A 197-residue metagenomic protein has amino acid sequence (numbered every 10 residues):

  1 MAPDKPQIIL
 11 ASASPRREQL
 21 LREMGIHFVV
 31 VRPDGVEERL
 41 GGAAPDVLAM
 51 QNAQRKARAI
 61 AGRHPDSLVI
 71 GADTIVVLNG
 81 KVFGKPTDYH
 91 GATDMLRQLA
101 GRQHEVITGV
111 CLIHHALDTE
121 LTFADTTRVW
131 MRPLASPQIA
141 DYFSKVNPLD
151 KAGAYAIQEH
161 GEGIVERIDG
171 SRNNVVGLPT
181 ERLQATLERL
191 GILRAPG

Functional and structural regions predicted by a protein language model:
A2-I9, A44-G197: Anionic-ligand binding patches
P3-I26: N-terminal beta1-alpha1 ligand-phosphate binding loop
A13, P33, H115: Cofactor-binding loop segments of dinucleotide-utilizing enzymes, especially the Rossmann-like FAD- and NAD(P)+-binding
Q19-E23, L40, G62-R63: Short loop/helix-cap segments at secondary-structure boundaries that form the rim of catalytic
G25-G42, E120-T126: Short glycine-rich, Thr/Ser-proximal phosphate-binding strand/loop in the N-terminal lobe of ATP-dependent enzymes
